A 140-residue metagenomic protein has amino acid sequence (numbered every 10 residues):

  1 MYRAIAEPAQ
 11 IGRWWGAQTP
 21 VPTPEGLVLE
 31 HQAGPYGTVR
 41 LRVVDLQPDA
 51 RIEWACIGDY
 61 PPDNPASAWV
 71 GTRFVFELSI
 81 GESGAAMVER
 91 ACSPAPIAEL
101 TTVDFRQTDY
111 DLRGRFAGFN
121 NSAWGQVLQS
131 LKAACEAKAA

Functional and structural regions predicted by a protein language model:
A4-I5, L46: Conserved catalytic core of Hanks-type protein kinase domains
A9-R42: Short beta-edge strand/loop motif at the mouth of beta-sheet-based domains
W14-W15, W54, W124: Signature tryptophan residues that serve as conserved aromatic anchors
L27-G34, W54-D59, N64, F105-Q107: Short beta-strand segments that buttress and anchor functional surface loops
Q47-I52, S83: Short, conserved beta-turn/loop elements at beta-strand boundaries and strand-helix junctions
A50-I57, C92: Short, solvent-exposed secondary-structure boundary/capping segments
P61-Q126, L131, A139: Beta-strand/loop substructures that line and gate deep hydrophobic ligand-binding cavities in soluble
